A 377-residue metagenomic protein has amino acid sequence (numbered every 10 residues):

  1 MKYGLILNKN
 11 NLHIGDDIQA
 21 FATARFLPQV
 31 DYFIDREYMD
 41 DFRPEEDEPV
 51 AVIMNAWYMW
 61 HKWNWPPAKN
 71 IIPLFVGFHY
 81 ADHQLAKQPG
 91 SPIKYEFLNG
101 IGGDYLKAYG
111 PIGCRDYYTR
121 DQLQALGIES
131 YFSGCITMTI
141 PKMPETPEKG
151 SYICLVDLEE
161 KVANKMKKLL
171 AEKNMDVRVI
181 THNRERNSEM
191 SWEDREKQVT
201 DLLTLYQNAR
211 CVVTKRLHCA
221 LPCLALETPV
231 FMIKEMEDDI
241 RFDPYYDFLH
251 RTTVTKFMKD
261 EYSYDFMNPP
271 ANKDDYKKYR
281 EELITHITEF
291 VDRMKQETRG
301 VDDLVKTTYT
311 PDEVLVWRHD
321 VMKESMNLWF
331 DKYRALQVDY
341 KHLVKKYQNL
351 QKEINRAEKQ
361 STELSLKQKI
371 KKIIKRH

Functional and structural regions predicted by a protein language model:
M1-H377: Active-site anion-handling motifs in enzyme catalytic cores
